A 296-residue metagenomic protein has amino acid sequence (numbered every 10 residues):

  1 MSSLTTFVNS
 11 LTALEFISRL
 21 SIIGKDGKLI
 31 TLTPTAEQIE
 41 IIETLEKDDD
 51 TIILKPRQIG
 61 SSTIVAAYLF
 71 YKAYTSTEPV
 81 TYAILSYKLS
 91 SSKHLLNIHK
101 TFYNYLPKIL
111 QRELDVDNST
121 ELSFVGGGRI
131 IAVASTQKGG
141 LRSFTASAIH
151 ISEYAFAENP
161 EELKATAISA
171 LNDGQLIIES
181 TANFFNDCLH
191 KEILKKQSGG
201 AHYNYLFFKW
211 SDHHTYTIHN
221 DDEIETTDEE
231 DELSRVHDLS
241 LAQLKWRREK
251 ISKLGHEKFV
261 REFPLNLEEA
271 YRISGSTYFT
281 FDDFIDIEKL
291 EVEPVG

Functional and structural regions predicted by a protein language model:
M1-D50: Pre-P-loop entry segment of helicase/translocase ATPase cores
D48-L69: Walker A/P-loop
K72-P79: Post-Walker A helix-loop "phosphate-sensing" segment adjacent to the P-loop in P-loop NTPases
P79-T101: Conserved Walker A/P-loop ATP-binding site and its immediately adjacent core in helicase/helicase-like ATPase domains
K93-S147: Inter-Walker segment of RecA-like/P-loop motor cores
A148, F156-S240: ASCE P-loop NTPase helicase motor core
H214, D221-G296: ATPase catalytic-site recognition across NTP-hydrolyzing enzymes
